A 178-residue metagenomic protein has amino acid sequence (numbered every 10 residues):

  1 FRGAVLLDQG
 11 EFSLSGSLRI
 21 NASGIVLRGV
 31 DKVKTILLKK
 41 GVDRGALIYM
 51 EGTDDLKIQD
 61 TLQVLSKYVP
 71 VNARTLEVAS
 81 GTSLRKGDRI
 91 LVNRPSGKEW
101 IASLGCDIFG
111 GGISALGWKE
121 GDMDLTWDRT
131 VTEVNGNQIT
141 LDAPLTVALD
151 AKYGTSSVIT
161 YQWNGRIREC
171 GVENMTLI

Functional and structural regions predicted by a protein language model:
F1-V26, V30-D43, T82, P95-W127 (+1 more regions): N-terminal extracellular ligand-recognition/capping segment immediately after the signal peptide
G16, L65-K67, E120, Y161: Residues embedded in well-ordered secondary-structure elements
N21, V134-N135: Structural motif
I25-R74, A79, T140-S157, G171-I178: Right-handed parallel beta-helix/beta-spiral solenoid domain characteristic of secreted/periplasmic
Y68-N72, T82, M123, N164: Short, well-structured alpha-helical patches and their helix-loop capping segments that border functional surfaces
F109, I113-D128, T132, Q138-I178: Cys-His-centered catalytic/binding microenvironment captured across papain-like cysteine peptidases and homologous
